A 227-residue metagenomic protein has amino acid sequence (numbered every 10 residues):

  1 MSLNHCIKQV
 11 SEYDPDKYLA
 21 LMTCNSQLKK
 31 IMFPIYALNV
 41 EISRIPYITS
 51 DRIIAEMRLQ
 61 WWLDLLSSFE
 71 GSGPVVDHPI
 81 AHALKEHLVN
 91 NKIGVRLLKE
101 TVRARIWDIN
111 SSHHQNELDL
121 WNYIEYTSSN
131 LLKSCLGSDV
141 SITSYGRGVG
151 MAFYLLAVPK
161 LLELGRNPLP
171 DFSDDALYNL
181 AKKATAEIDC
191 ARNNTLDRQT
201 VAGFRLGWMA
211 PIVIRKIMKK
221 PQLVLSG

Functional and structural regions predicted by a protein language model:
M1-K85, L98-T101, I124-K133, T143-M151 (+2 more regions): Catalytic cores of Mg2+-dependent Asp-rich isoprenoid enzymes
G71, V89-I93, V140: Residues in soluble alpha-helical coiled-coils and helical-bundle/repeat scaffolds
L84-S128: Hydrophobic alpha-helical segments and helix pairs
E117-L118, L132-D139: A long, hydrophobic alpha-helical segment
